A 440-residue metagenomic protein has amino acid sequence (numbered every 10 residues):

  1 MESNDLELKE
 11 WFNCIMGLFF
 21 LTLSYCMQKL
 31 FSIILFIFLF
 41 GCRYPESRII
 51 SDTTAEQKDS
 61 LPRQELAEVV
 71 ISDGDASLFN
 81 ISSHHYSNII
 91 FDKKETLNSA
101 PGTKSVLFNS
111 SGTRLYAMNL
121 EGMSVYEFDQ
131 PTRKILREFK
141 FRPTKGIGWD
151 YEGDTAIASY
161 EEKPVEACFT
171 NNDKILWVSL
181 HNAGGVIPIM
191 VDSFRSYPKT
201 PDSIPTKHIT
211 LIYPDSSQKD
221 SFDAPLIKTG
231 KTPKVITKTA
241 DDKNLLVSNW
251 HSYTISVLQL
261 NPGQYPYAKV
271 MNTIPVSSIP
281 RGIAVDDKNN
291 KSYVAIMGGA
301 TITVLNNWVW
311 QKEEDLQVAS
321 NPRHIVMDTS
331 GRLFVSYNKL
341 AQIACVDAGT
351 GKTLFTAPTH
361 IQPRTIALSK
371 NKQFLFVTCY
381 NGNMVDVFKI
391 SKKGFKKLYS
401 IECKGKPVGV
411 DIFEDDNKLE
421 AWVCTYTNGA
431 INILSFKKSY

Functional and structural regions predicted by a protein language model:
L6, F20-L21: Short hydrophobic targeting helices and cationic amphipathic motifs that mediate membrane/organellar targeting
Q28-I34: Sec-dependent signal peptide recognition, specifically the positively charged N-region followed immediately by
F36-R43: Hydrophobic h-region of N-terminal signal peptides that target proteins for export in Gram-negative bacteria
R43-Y440: Predominantly soluble domains enriched in secretory-pathway, periplasmic, or organellar proteins
